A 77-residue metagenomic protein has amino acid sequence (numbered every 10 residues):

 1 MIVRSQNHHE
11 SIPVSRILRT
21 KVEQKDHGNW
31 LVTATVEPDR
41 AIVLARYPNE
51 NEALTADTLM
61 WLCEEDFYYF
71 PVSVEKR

Functional and structural regions predicted by a protein language model:
M1-R77: Eukaryotic intrinsically disordered, low-complexity regulatory linkers and tails enriched in Ser/Thr/Pro
